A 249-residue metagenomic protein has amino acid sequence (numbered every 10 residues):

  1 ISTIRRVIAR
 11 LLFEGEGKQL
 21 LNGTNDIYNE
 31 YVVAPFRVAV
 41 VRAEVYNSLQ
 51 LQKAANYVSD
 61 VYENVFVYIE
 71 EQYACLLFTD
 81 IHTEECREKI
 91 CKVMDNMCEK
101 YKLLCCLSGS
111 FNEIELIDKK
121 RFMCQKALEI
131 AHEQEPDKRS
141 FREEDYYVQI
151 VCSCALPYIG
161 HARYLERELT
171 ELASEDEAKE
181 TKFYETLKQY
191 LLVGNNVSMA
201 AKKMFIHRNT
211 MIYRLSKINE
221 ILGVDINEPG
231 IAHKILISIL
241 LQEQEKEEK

Functional and structural regions predicted by a protein language model:
I1-K249: Cytosolic nucleotide-utilizing catalytic cores of signal-transduction proteins
